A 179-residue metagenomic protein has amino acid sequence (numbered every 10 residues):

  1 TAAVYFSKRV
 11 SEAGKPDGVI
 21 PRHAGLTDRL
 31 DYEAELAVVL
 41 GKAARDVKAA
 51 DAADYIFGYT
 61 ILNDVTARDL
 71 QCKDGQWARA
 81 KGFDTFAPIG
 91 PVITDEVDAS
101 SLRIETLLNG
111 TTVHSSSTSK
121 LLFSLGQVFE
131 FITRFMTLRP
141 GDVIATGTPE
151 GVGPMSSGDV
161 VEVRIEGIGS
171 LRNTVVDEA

Functional and structural regions predicted by a protein language model:
T1-G25, Y32: Extended, compositionally biased flexible segments
F6, Y32, A37-K42, F129-E130: Short, conserved beta-strand element in jelly-roll/cupin
P21, R68-A179: Catalytic-pocket segment enriched in acidic/His residues
L26-L30, K81-F83: Short Gly/Pro-enriched turn/cap motifs at secondary-structure boundaries
E35-V39, T60, E105: Residues embedded in well-ordered beta-strands
A44-V47, V97-A99: Short helix-loop capping/hinge motifs at secondary-structure junctions, enriched in acidic/polar residues
R45-Y59: N-terminal accessory regions of nucleic-acid-interacting proteins
